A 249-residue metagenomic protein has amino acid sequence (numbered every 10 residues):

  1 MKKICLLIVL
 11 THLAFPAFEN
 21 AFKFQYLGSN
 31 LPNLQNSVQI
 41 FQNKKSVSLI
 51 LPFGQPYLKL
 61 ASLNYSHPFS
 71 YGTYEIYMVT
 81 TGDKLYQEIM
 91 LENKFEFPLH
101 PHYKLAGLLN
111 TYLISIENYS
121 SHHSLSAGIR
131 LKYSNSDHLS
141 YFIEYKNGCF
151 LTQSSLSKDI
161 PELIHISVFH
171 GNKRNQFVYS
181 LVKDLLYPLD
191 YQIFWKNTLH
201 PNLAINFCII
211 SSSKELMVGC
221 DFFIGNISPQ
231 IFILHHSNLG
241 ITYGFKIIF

Functional and structural regions predicted by a protein language model:
M1-I4, P101: Positively charged n-region of N-terminal signal peptides that target proteins for export
K3-L13: Sec-dependent N-terminal signal peptides
F15-F249: Subset of outer-membrane beta-barrel
